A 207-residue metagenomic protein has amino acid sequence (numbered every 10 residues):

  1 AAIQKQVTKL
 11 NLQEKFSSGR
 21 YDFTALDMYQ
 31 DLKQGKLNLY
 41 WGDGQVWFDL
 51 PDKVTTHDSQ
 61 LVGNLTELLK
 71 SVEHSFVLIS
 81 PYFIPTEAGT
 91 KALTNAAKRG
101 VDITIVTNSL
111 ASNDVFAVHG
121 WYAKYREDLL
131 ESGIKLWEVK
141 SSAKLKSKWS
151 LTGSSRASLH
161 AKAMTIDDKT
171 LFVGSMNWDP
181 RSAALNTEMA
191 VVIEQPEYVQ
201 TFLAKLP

Functional and structural regions predicted by a protein language model:
A1-P207: Charged, low-complexity intrinsically disordered terminal segments
